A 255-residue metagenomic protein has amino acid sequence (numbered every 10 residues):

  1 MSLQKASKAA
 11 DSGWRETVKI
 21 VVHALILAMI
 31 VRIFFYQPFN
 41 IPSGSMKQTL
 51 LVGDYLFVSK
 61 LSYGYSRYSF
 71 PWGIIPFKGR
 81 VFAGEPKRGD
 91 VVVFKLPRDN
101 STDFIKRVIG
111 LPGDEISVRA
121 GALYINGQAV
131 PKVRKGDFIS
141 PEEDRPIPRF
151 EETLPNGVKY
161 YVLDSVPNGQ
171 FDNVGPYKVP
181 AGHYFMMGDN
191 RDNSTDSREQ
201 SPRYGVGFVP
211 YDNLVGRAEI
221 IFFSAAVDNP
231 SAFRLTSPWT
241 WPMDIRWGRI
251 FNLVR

Functional and structural regions predicted by a protein language model:
S2-R15, I30, F34-N40, S45-R255: Soluble "head" domains of membrane/secretory-pathway proteins
T17-V21, L25, M29: Alpha-helical transmembrane spans of integral membrane proteins, capturing the lipid-embedded, hydrophobic core of TM
